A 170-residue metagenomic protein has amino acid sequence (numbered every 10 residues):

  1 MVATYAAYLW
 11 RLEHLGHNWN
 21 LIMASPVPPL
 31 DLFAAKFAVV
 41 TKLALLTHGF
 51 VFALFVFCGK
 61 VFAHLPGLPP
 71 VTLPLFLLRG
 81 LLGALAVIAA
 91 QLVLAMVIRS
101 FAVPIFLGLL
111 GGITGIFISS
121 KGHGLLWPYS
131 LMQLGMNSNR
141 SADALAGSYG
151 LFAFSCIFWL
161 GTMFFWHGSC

Functional and structural regions predicted by a protein language model:
M1-L12: Long, hydrophobic alpha-helical segments
M1-V2, A34-I98, N137-S141, Y149-G150: Secretory targeting signals
E13, P26, V97-I98: Helix-loop interface residues and adjacent transmembrane-helix termini in multi-pass membrane transporters, primarily
M23-P29: Short helix-to-coil transition segments within interhelical loops that connect adjacent transmembrane helices
A86-F117: Functionally important transmembrane alpha-helices
I105-C170: Terminal transmembrane helical anchor/hairpin motif
